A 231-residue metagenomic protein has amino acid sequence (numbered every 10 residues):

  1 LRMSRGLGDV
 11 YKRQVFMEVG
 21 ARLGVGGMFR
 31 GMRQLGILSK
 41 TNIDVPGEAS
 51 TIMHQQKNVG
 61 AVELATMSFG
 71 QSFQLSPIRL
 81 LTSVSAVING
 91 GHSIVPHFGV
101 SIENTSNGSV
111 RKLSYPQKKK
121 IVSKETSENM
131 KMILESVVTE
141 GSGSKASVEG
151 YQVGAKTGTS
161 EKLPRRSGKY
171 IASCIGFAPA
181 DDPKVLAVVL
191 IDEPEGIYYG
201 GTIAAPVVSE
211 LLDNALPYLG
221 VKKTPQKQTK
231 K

Functional and structural regions predicted by a protein language model:
R2-I191, K230-K231: Beta-lactam-recognizing serine transpeptidase/beta-lactamase-like catalytic domain environment
S109-S114, A205-K231: Short, gly/Ser/Thr-rich active-site loops of penicillin-recognizing serine hydrolases
V122, G196-V207: Short alpha-helix boundary/capping segments
